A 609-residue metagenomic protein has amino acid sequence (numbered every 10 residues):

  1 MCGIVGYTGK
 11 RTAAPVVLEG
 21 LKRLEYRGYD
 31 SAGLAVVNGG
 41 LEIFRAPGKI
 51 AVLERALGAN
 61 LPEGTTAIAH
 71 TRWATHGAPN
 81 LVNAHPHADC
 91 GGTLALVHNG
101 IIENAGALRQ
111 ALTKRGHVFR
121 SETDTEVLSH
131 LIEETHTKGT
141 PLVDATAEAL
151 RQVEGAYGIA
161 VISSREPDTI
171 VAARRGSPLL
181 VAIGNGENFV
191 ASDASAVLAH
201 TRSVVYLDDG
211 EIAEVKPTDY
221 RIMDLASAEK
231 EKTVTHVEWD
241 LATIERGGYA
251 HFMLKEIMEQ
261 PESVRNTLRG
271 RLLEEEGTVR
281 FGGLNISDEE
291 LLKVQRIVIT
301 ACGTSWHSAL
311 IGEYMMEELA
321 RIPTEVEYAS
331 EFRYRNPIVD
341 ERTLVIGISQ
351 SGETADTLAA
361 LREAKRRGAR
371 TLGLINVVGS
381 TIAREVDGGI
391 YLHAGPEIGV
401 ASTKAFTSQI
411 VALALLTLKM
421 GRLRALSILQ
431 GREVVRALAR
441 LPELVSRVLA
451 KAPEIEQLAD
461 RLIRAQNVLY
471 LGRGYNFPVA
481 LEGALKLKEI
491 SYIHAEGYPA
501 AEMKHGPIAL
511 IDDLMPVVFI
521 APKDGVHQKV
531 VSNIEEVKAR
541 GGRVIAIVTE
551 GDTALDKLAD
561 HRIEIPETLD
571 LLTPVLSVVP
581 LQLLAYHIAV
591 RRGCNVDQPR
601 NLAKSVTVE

Functional and structural regions predicted by a protein language model:
M1-H251, E259-R296, Y334, S446-K451 (+3 more regions): Conserved short alpha-helical segments that host acidic/polar catalytic motifs at enzyme active sites
I4, L96, V161, A172 (+7 more regions): Structural beta-sheet core signal
Y7-K10, H98, V118, T135-G139 (+15 more regions): Hydrophobic alpha-helical scaffolding
T65, A69-V82, E275-D288, G312-I348 (+2 more regions): Glycine-rich oxoanion-binding loops at beta->alpha junctions
R151, Q260-V264, L268-V298, G388-P516 (+1 more regions): Active-site phosphate/pyrophosphate-binding segments
L180-V204, S330-A364, E502-K538, T568-Q582 (+1 more regions): Glycine-rich, anion-gripping cofactor-binding loops and their flanking helix/strand elements in enzyme active sites
S227, M253, R543, D556-L558 (+1 more regions): Generic C-terminus detector
L292-R440, P522-H561, L584: Glycine-rich phosphate-binding loops that contact phosphosugars or nucleotide phosphates
